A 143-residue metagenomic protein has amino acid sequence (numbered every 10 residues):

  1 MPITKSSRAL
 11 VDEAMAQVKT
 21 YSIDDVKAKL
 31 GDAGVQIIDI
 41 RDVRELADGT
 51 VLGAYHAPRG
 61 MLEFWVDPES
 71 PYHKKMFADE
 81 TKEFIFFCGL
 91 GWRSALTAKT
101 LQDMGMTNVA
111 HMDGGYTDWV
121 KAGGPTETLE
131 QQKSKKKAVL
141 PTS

Functional and structural regions predicted by a protein language model:
M1-V35, V43-F84, W92-S143: Rhodanese-like catalytic fold shared by cysteine-dependent sulfurtransferases and DSP/PTP-type phosphatases
I38: Active-site flanking residues adjacent to catalytic metal/cofactor-binding acidic residues
F87: Short, surface-exposed ligand- or partner-binding patches at beta-edge/loop junctions that are enriched in aromatics
